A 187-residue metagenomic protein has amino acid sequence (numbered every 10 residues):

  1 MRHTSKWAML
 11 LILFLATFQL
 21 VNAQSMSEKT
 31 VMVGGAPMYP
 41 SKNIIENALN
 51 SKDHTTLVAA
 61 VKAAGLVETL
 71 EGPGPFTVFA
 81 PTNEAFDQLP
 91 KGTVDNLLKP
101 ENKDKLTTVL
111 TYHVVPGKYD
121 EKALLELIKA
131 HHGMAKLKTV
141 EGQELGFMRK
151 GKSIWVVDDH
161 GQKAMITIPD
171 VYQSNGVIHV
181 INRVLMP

Functional and structural regions predicted by a protein language model:
M1-M26: Bacterial Sec-dependent N-terminal signal peptides
Q24-P187: Mature, structured domains of secreted/extracytosolic soluble proteins
